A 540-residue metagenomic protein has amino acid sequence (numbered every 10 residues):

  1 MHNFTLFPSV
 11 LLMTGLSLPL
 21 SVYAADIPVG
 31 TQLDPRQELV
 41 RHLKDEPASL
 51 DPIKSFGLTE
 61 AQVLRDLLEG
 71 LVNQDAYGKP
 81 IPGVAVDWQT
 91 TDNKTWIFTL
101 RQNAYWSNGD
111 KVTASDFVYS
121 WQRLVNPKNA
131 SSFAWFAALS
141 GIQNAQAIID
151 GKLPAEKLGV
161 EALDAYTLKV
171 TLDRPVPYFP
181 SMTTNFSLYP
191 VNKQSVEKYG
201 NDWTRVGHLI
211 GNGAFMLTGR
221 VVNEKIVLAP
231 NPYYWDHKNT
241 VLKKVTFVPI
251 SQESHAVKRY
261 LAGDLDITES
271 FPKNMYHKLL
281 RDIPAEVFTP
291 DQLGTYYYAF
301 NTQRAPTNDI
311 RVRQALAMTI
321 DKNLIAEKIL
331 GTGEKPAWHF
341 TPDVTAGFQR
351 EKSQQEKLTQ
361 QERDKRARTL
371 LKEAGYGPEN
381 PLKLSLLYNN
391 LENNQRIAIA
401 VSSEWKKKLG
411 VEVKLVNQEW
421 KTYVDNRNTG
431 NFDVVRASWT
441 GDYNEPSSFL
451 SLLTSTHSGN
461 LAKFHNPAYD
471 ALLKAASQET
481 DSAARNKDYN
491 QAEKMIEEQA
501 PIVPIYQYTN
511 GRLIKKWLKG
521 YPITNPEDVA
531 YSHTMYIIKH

Functional and structural regions predicted by a protein language model:
A25, Q32, I97, E161 (+5 more regions): Extracytoplasmic/peripheral linker and loop segments enriched in polar/acidic and small residues with frequent Thr/Pro
H42-D92, Q122, H208-G211: N-terminal lobe/hinge region of extracytoplasmic solute-binding protein
T113-S120, A165-T171, P175, G213-A214 (+6 more regions): Alpha-helical secondary-structure segments
Q146-A147, G151, K157, E161 (+6 more regions): Gly/Pro-rich hinge or "lid" segments in bacterial periplasmic/extracellular proteins
T218-A229, T246-R304, E327, P336: Extracellular/periplasmic solute-recognition and catalytic clefts
V222, D364, R368-G441, S482 (+1 more regions): Ligand/substrate-recognition segments at binding pockets and active sites
K335-E373, L391-R396: Structural transition elements
R512-H540: Long beta-strand-rich cores associated with HINT superfamily self-processing modules
